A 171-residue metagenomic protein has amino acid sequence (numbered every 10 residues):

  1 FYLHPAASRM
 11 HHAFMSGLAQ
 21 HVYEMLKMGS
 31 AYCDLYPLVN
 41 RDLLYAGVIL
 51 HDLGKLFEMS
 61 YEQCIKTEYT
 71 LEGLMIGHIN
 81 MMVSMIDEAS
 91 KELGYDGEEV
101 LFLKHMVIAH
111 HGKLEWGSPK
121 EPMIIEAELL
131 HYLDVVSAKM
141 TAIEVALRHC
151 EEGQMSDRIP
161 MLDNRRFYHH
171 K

Functional and structural regions predicted by a protein language model:
F1-H21, C64-T70: Active-site flanking loop/helix segments enriched in acidic
H21-G29, C33: Helix-hairpin-helix/helix-loop-helix acidic hairpins
A31-C150: Divalent metal-dependent catalytic cores for phosphoryl transfer on phosphate-bearing substrates
M81, M140, M155, L162-R165: Short, intrinsically disordered/low-complexity patches at protein termini and at juxtamembrane boundaries
H131, D157-D163, H169-K171: N-terminal intrinsically disordered, cationic/polar leader segments that include organellar targeting peptides
S137, F167-Y168: Amphipathic, Lys/Arg-enriched alpha-helical patches that create a basic surface for binding polyanionic ligands
H149-D157: A short alpha/beta connector and helix-capping loop motif
